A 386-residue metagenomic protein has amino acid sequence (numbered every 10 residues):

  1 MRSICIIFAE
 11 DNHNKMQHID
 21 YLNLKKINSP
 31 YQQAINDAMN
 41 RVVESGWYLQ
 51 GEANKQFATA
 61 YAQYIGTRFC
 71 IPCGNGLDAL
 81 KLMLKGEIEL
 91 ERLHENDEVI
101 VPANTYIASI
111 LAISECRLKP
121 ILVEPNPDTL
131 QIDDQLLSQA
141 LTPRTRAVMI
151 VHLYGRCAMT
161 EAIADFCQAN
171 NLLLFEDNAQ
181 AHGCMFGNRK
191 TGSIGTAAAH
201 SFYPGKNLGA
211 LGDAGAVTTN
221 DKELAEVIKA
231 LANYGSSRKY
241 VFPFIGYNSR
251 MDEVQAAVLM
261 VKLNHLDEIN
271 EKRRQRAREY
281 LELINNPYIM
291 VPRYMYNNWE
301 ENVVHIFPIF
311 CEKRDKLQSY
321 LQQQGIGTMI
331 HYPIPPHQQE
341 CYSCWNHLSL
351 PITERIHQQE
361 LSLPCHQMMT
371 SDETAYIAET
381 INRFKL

Functional and structural regions predicted by a protein language model:
R2, I6-W47, P364: N-terminal "arm"/small-domain region of PLP-dependent enzymes with the aminotransferase-like
N14-K15, K25, N54-A60, Y64-C70 (+6 more regions): PLP-dependent aminotransferase class I/II
W47, E52-E98, A112-S114, L122: Phosphate-binding glycine-rich loop
A103, L122-N126, Y332: Short beta->alpha connector loops at strand-helix junctions that form conserved, small/polar/Pro-enriched
N104-I110: Conserved coil-to-alpha-helix start sites within the AMP-binding
R117: Structured binding elements
D128-A210, A216-T218, S362: Active-site phosphate-binding strand-loop segment of PLP-dependent enzymes
